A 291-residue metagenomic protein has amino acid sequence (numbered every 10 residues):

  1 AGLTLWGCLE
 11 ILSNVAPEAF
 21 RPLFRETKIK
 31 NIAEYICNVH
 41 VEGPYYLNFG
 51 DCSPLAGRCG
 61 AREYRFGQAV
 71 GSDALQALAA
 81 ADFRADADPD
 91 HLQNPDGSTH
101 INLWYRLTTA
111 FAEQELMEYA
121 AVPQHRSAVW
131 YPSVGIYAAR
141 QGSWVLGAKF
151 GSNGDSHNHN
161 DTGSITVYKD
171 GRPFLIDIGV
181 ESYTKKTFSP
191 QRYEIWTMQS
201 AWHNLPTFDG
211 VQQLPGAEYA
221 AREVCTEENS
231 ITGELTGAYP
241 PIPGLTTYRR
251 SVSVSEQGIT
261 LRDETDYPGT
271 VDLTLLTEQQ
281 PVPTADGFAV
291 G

Functional and structural regions predicted by a protein language model:
A1, A19, L245-T247: Active-site-adjacent structural elements in folded domains
A1-L3, I259: Amphipathic alpha-helical protein-interaction segments enriched in hydrophobic
L3-P173: Carbohydrate-active enzyme catalytic cores, enriched for enzymes that act on polyanionic acidic polysaccharides
D51-C52, A56-A61, R65-A69, Q76 (+2 more regions): CBM-like, beta-strand-rich accessory domains located in the C-terminal region of large, secreted polysaccharide-active
Y131-I136, R140-S200, R262, T277-Q279 (+1 more regions): Terminal accessory carbohydrate-recognition/targeting modules of carbohydrate-active enzymes
